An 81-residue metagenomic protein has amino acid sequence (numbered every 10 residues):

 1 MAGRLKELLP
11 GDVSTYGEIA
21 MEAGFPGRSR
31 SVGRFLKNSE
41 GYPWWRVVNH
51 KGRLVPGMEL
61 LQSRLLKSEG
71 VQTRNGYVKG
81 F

Functional and structural regions predicted by a protein language model:
M1-F81: Nucleic acid-binding interface residues in structured DNA/RNA-binding domains, emphasizing the DNA-engaging scaffolds
